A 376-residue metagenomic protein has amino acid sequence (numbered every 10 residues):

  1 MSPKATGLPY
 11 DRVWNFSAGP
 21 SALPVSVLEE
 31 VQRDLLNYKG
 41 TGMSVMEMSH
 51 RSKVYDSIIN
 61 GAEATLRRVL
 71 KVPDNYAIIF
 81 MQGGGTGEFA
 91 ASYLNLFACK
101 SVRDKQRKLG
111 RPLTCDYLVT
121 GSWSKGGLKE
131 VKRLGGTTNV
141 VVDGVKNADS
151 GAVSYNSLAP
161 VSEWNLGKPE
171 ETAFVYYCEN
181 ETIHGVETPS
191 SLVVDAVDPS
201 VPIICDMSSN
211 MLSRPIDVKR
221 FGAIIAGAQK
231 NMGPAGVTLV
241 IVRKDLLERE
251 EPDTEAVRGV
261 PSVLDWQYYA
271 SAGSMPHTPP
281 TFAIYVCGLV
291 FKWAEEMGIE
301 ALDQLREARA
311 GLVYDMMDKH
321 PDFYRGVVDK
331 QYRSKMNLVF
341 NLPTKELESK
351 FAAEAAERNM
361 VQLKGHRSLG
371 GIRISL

Functional and structural regions predicted by a protein language model:
M1-S49: N-terminal "arm"/small-domain region of PLP-dependent enzymes with the aminotransferase-like
G19, V131, G144-M211: Active-site phosphate-binding strand-loop segment of PLP-dependent enzymes
V25, A228-Y314: Active-site C-terminal subdomain of aminotransferase-like
G40-E88, N95, S122, E130: Conserved N-terminal alpha-helix of the aminotransferase class I/II PLP-enzyme fold
T86-A173: PLP-dependent aminotransferase-like
I204, D217-Q229, T238: Conserved active-site segment immediately N-terminal to the catalytic lysine that forms the internal aldimine
Y324-A355: Conserved PLP-binding catalytic core of the aspartate aminotransferase-like
L338-T344, M360-L376: Conserved PLP-binding active-site segment of the aspartate aminotransferase-like
